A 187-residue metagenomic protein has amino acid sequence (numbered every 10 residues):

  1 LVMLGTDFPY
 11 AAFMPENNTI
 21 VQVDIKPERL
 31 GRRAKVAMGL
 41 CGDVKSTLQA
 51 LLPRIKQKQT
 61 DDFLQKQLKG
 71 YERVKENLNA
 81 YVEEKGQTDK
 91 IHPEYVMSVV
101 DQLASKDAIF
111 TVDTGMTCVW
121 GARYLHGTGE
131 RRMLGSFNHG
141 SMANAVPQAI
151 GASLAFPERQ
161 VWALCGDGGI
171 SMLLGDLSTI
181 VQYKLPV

Functional and structural regions predicted by a protein language model:
L1, D7-P9, P27-E28, K45-S46 (+4 more regions): Short, glycine-/Ser/Thr-/acidic-enriched flexible segments
L1-K69: Glycine-rich, acidic loop regions that bind phosphate or pyrophosphate groups
L1-L4, T47, L51-K58, V74-N77 (+4 more regions): Change "in soluble alpha/beta enzymes" to "in soluble alpha/beta proteins
M3-L4, L40-G42, F110-T114, L134-G135 (+1 more regions): General beta-strand structural signal in soluble alpha/beta enzymes
T6-Q22, A155-V187: Conserved thiamine diphosphate
L30-M38, R131-S136, M172: Short beta-alpha connecting loops at secondary-structure transitions that line or flank enzyme active sites
E72-P147, A152, E158: Active-site diphosphate/adenylate-binding microenvironment
